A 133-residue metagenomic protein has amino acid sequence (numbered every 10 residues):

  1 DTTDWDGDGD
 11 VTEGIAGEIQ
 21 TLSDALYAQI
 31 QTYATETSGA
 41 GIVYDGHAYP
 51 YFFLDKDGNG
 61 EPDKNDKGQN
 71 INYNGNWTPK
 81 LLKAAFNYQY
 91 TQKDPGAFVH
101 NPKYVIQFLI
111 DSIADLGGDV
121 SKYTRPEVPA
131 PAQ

Functional and structural regions predicted by a protein language model:
D1-Q133: C-type cytochrome heme-c attachment and multiheme electron-transfer modules
